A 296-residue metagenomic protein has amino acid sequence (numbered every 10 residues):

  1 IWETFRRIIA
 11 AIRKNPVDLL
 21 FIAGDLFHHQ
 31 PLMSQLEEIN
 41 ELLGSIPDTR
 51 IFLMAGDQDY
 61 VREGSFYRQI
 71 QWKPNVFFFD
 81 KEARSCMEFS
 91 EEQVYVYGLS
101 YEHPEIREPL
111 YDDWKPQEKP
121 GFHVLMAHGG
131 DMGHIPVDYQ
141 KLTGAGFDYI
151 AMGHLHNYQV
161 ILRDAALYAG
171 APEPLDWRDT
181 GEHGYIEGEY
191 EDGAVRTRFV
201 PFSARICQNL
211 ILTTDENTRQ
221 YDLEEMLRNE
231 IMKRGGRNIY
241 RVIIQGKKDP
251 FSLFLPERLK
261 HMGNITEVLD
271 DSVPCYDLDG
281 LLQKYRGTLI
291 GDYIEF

Functional and structural regions predicted by a protein language model:
I1-W2: Acidic/histidine-rich helix-loop elements that form or flank divalent-metal/phosphate-binding sites at the catalytic
I12, V17-F27, G56, V242: Active-site beta-strand/loop signature of hydrolases that rely on acidic residues for catalysis
R13-K14, G44-P47, M232: Residue-level signal for alpha-helix termini/capping positions
V17, D48, Q93, P120-F122 (+3 more regions): A general structural motif
L19, H29-W177, G181-G184, E189: His/Asp/Glu-rich metal-coordinating catalytic cores of metallo-dependent phosphodiesterases/hydrolases acting on
L26-P31, T214: Short, glycine-rich nucleotide/cofactor-binding loops
A194-F296: Accessory, non-catalytic peripheral segments of nucleic-acid enzymes
